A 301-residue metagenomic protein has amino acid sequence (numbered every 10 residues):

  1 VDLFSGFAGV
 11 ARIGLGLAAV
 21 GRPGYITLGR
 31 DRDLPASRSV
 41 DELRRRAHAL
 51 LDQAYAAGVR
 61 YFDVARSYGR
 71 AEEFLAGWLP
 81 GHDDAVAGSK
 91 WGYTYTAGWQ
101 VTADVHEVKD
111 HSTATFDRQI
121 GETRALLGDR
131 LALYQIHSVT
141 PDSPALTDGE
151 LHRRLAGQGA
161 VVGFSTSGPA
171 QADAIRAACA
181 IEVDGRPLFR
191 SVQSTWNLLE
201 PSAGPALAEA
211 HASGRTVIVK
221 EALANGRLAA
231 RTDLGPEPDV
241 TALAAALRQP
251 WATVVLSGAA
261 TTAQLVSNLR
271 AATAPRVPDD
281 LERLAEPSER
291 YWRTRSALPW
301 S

Functional and structural regions predicted by a protein language model:
V1-W91, Y95: N-terminal binding-site loop/beta-alpha segment at the start of enzyme catalytic domains that lines or forms
F4-G9, A76-V86, R124-D129, H152-Q158 (+2 more regions): Acidic (Asp/Glu)-rich catalytic clusters
L15, A54, F62, L75 (+8 more regions): Conserved, mostly hydrophobic/aromatic
L28-R30, T96-D110: Surface-exposed, active-site-proximal loop segments in enzymatic domains
R38-A54, K109-L127, A170-E182, E237-A245: Short, acidic/polar
A56-V59, G128-L131, G159, F189 (+1 more regions): A structural motif
E122-A145: Active-site groove signature of glycoside hydrolases
S138-S301: Beta/alpha (TIM)-barrel catalytic core signal, keyed to glycine-rich beta->alpha loops juxtaposed to Asp/Glu that bind
